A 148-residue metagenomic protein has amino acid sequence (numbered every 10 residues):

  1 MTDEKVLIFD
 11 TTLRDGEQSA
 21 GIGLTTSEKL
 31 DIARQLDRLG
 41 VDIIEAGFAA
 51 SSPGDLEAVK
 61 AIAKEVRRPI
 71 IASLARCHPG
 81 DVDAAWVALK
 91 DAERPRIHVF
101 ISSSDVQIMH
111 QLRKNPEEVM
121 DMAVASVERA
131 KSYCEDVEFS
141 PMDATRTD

Functional and structural regions predicted by a protein language model:
M1-H78: N-terminal capping/small domains of soluble enzymes
I43, F48, R68-E138, D143-D148: Active-site beta->alpha loop and helix N-cap motifs at the rims of alpha/beta catalytic domains
